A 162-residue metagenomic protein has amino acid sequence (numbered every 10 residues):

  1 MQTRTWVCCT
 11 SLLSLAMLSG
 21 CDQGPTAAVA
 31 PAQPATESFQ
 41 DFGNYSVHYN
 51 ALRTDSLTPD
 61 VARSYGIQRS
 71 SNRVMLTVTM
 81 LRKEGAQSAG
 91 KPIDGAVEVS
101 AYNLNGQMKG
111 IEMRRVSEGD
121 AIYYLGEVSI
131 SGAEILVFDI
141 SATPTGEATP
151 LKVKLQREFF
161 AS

Functional and structural regions predicted by a protein language model:
M1-T10: Bacterial N-terminal signal peptides that target proteins for export
M17-G20: C-terminal motif of bacterial Sec signal peptides marking the signal peptidase cleavage site
P25-T36: Short, low-complexity, disordered segments immediately C-terminal to signal peptides in bacterial exported proteins
S38-R69: Post-signal-peptide N-terminal segment of Sec-exported extracytoplasmic proteins
Q68-E112, S117-A121: Mid-length scaffold segments of soluble, non-membrane domains
R114-S141: Short, solvent-exposed, Trp/other aromatic-anchored flexible loops in extracytoplasmic proteins
V116, Q156-S162: Short beta-strand edge segments in extracellular beta-sheet folds
P144-L151: Short acidic/polar inter-strand loop motif in beta-rich domains
